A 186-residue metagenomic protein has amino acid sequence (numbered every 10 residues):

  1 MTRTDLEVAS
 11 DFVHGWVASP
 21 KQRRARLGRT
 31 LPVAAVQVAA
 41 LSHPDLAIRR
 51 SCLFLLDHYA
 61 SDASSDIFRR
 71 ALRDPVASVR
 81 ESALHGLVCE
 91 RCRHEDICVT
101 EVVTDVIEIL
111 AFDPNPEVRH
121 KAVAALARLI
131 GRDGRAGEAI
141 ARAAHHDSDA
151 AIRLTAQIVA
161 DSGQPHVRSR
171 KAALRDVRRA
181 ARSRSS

Functional and structural regions predicted by a protein language model:
M1-R24: N-terminal "cap/leader" segments of large eukaryotic alpha-helical scaffolds
R3-S10, G28-S42, S61-R73, R93-L110 (+2 more regions): Amphipathic alpha-helical scaffolding segments comprising HEAT/armadillo-like alpha-solenoid repeats
L6, S10, R50-S51, E81-H85 (+2 more regions): Alpha-solenoid HEAT/ARM repeat scaffold
L6, V17, L46-A47, A77-S78 (+2 more regions): Alpha-helix N-cap/helix-start positions at coil->helix boundaries
R23-G28, L55: Alpha-helical solenoid scaffolds in large eukaryotic transport, assembly, and signaling factors
H145-S186: Eukaryotic acidic, Ser/Thr-rich intrinsically disordered low-complexity regions
